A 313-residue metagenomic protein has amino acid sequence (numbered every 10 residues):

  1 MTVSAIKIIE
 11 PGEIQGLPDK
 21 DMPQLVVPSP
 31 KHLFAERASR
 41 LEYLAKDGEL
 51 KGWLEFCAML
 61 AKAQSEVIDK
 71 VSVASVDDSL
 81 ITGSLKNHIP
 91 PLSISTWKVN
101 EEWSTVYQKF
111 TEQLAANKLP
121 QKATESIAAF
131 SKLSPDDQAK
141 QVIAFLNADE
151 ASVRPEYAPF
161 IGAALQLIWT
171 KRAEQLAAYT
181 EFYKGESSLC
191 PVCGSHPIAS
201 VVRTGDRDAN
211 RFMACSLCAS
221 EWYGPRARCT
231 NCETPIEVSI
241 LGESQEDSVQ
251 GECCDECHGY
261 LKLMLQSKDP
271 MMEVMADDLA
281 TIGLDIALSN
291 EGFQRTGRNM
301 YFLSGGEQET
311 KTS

Functional and structural regions predicted by a protein language model:
M1-L80, L263-S313: Long, contiguous alpha-helical scaffold regions
T2, T82, T96, T105 (+10 more regions): Residue-identity detector for threonine
V3, V26-V27, V67, V71-V76 (+11 more regions): Extended aliphatic helical segments
P18-A177: N-terminal alpha-helical interaction blocks
S131-D136, P155-A163, C193-V201, N290-T310: Short N-terminal helix-initiation segments at or just after the protein's N-terminus
A173-G292: Cys/His-clustered metal-coordination modules, chiefly Zn-binding fingers
